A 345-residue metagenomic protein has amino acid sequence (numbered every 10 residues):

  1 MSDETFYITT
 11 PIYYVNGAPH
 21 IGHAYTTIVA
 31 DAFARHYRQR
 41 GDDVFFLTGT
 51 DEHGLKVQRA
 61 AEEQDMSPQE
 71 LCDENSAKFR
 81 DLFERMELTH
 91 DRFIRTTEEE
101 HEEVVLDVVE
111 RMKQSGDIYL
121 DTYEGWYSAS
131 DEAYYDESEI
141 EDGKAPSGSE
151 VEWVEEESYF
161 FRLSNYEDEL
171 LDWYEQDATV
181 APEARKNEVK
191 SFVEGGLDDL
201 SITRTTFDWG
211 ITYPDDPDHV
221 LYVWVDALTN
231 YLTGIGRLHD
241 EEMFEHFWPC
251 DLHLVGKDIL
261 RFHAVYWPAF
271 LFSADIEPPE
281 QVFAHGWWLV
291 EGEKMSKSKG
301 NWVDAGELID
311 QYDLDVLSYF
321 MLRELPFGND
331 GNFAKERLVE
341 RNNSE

Functional and structural regions predicted by a protein language model:
S2-G41, L47-T48, E100-V104, S147 (+1 more regions): Structured secondary-structure scaffolds
S2-Y119: N-terminal Rossmann-like or analogous alpha/beta NTP/dinucleotide-binding catalytic cores that position adenine
T50, E74, T96, E124-W126 (+2 more regions): Residue-level "edge-of-site" marker
M86-R95, K113-W126, S138-E139, W153-V154 (+3 more regions): Short secondary-structure capping/junction motifs at helix and strand boundaries
E87-E100, D136-G143, D330-A334: Short secondary-structure transition/capping segments
D107-E110, D136, S298: Short, surface-exposed amphipathic charged segments that create phosphate/polyanion-binding patches used for binding
S115-E167, L171: Cys/His-rich short segments
